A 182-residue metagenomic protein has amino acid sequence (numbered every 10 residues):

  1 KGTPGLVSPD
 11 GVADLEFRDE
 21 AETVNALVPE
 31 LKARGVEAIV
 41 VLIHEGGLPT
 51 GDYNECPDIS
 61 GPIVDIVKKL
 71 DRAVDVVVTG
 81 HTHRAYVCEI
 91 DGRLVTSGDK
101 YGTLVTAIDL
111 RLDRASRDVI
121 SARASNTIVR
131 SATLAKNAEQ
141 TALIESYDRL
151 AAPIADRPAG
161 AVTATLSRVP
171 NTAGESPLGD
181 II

Functional and structural regions predicted by a protein language model:
K1-T133, E139, P177-I182: Acidic, metal/ion-coordinating pockets
K32, V119-I120, S131-I182: Non-catalytic terminal accessory segments
